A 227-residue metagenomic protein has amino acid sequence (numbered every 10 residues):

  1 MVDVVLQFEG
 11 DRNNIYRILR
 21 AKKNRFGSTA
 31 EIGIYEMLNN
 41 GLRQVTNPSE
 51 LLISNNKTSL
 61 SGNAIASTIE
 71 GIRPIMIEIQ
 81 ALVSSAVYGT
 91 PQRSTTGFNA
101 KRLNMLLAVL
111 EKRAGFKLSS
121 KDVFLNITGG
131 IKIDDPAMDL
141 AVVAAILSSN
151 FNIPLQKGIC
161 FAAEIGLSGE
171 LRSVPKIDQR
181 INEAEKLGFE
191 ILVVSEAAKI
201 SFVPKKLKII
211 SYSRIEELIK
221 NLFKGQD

Functional and structural regions predicted by a protein language model:
M1-D227: Peripheral, non-AAA+ core regions of ATP-driven protein-machinery
